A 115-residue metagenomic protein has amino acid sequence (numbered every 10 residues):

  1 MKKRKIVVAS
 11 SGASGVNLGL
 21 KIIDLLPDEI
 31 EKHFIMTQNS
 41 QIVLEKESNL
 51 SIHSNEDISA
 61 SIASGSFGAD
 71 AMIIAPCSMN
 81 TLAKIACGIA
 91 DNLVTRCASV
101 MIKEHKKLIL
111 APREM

Functional and structural regions predicted by a protein language model:
K2-I109, R113-M115: A cross-family phosphate/adenosyl-ligand binding-site feature
